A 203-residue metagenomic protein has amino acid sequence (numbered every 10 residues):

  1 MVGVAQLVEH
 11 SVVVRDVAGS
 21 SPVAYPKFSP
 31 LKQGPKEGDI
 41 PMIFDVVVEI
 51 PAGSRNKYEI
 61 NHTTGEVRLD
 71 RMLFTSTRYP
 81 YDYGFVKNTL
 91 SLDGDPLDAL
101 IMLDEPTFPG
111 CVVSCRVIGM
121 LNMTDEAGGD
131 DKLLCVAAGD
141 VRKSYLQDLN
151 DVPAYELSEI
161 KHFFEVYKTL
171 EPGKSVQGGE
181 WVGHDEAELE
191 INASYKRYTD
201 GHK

Functional and structural regions predicted by a protein language model:
A5-V8, S76: N-terminal hydrophobic alpha-helix used for membrane targeting or insertion
L7, D16-V17, Y25: Compositionally biased, low-complexity segments
L7-H10, F28, Q33: Cationic, low-complexity basic patches in intrinsically disordered or flexible, solvent-exposed regions
L31-K203: Hydrophobic N-terminal alpha-helices or hydrophobic patches in metabolic proteins across all domains of life
